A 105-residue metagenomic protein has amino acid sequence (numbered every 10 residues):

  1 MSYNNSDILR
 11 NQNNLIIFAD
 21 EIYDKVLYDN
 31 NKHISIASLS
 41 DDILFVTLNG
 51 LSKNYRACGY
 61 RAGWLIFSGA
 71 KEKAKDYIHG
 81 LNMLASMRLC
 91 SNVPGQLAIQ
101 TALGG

Functional and structural regions predicted by a protein language model:
M1-N30: Catalytic PLP-binding core of fold-type I/II PLP enzymes
N5-Q12, S35-L39, T101: Alpha-helical structural signal in soluble globular domains
L27, A37-S38, R56: Short glycine-biased active-site loop of nucleotidyltransferases that positions the nucleotide triphosphate and helps
N30-H33, D42-I43: Ligand-binding "clamshell"
H33-I34, L48: Conserved flavin/dinucleotide-binding core of flavoenzymes
D41-G105: Conserved core segment of the aminotransferase class I/II
